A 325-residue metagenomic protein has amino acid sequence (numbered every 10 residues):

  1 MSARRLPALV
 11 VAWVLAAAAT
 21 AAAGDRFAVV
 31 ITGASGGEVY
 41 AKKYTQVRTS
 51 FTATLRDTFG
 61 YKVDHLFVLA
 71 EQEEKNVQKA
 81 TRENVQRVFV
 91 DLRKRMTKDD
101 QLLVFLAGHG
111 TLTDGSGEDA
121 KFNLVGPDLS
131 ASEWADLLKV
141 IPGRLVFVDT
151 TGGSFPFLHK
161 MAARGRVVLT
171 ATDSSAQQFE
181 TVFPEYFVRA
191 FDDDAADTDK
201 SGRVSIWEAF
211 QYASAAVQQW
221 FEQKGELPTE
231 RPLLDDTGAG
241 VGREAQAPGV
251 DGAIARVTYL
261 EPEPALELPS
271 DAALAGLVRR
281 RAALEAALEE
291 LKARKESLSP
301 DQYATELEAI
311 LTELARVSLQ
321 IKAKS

Functional and structural regions predicted by a protein language model:
P7-A18: Bacterial N-terminal signal peptides
A19-L106, G110-K121, A135, A253-P264 (+2 more regions): Boundary/activation segment at the start of structured domains
A34-E38, Q72-N76, G108-D114, P127-S130 (+4 more regions): Solvent-exposed loop/turn segments at secondary-structure junctions within structured extracellular/periplasmic domains
A34-K42, E71-K79, D119-V125, A171-Q177 (+3 more regions): Second-shell loop/turn segments in exported
V39-S50, T54, A80, N84-D91 (+14 more regions): Extracytoplasmic/secreted proteins, especially bacterial periplasmic and envelope-associated proteins
T49, L145-D236: Active-site-proximal C-terminal subdomain of hydrolase catalytic domains
T150, S270-A323: Alpha-helical, heptad-rich or low-complexity scaffold/stalk segments that mediate oligomerization or tethering
D197-R281: Caspase-like cysteine protease fold
